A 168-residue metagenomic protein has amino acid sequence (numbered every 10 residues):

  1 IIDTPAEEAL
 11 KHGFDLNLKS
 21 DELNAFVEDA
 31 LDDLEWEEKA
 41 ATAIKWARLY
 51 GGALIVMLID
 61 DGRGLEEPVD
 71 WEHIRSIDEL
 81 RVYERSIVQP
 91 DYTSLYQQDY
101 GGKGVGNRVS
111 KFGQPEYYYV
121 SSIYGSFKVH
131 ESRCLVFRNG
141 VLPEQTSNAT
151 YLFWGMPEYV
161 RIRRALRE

Functional and structural regions predicted by a protein language model:
I1, L18, M57-I59: Glycine-rich, histidine-containing beta strand-loop boundary motifs that form or position
I1-G13: N-terminal-proximal low-complexity accessory segments that begin disordered and transition into the first
T4, F26, T42: Short Gly/charged-rich anion-binding patches and loops
T4, L16-L18, S76: Generic structural "secondary-structure junction" signal
E7, K19-D21, L95, P143: A generic signature of intrinsically disordered, low-complexity regions enriched in glycine/proline and charged/polar
H12, N17-E35: A broadly used, surface-exposed interaction patch
L34-E168: Structured, contiguous alpha/beta core segments that scaffold functional sites
